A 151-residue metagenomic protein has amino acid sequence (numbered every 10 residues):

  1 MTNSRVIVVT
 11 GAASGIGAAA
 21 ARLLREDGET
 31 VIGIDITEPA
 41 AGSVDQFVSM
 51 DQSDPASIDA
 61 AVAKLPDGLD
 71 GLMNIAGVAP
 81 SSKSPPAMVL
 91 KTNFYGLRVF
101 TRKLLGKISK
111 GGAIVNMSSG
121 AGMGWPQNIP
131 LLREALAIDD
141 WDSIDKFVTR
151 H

Functional and structural regions predicted by a protein language model:
V6-V9, L72-M73: Conserved hydrophobic beta-strands of the Rossmann-like cofactor-binding core in SDR/related NAD(P)H-dependent
A13-R22: N-terminal Rossmann NAD(P)H-binding glycine-rich loop of SDR-like oxidoreductase domains
S14, D67, G71-P80, L97 (+1 more regions): Flexible cofactor-recognition loop at the NAD(P)H-binding site of Rossmann-like short-chain dehydrogenase/reductase
E26-A41: Conserved glycine-rich Rossmann-like NAD(P)H-binding loop of the short-chain dehydrogenase/reductase
G42-A56: Rossmann-fold cofactor-recognition segment
F47, V89-L90: A hydrophobic alpha-helix adjacent to the NAD(P)-binding/active-site core of NAD(P)-dependent oxidoreductases, strongly
V78-S82, K110-H151: Catalytic loop of short-chain dehydrogenase/reductase
